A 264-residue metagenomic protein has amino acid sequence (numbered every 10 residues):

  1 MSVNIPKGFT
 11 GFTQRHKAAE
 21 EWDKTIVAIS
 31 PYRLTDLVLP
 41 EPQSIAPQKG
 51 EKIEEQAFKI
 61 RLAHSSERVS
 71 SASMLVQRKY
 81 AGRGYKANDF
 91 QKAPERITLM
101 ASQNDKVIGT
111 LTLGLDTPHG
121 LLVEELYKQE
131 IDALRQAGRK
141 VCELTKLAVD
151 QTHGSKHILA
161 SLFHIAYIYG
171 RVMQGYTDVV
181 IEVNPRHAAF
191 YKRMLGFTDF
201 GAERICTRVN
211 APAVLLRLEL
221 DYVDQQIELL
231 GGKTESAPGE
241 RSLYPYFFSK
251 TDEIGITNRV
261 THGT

Functional and structural regions predicted by a protein language model:
M1-G11: N-terminal acidic, proline/glycine-rich, low-complexity intrinsically disordered segments
N4, R15-S66: Conserved N-terminal entry element of GNAT/NAT acetyltransferase domains
Q43-D89, A93-S102, V107-I108: Short amphipathic alpha-helix that is part of the acyltransferase structural core
N104-L134: Short, His- and charge-rich active-site/binding loops that engage polyanionic ligands
T112-L113, Q174, L243: Structured alpha-helical
E124-Y222: Acyl-donor binding region in acyl/amide transferases
A211-T264: Charge-rich, low-complexity intrinsically disordered segments
